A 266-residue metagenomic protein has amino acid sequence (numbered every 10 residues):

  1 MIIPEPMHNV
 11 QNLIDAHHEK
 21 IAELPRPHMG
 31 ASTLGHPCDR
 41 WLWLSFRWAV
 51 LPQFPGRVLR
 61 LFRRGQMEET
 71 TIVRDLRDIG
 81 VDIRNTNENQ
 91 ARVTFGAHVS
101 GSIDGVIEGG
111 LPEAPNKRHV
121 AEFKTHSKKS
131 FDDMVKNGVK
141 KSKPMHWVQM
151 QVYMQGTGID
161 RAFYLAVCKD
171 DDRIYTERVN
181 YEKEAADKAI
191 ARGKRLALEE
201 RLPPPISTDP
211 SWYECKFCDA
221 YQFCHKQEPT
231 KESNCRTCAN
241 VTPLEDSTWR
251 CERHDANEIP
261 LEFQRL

Functional and structural regions predicted by a protein language model:
M1-V120, S127-K129, M134-K140: Metal-dependent nuclease catalytic cores that hydrolyze phosphodiester bonds in DNA/RNA, characterized by
E5, D133, K140-M145, V152 (+2 more regions): Metal-dependent nuclease catalytic regions and adjoining charged, substrate-binding loops involved in nucleic-acid end
M67, T71, S100, M145-V152 (+1 more regions): Short, well-structured alpha-helical interface segments that form or flank functional binding sites
N85, V120-E122, R161-A166: A structural signal for short, well-ordered beta-strand segments and their strand-loop junctions that often border
V106, E122-K124, L165, E252: Residues in well-ordered beta-strands of folded domains
T125-S127, C168-K169, Y181, D255: A short beta-strand motif that forms part of the nucleic acid-binding face of small beta-barrel RNA-binding folds
H254-F263: Short Cys/His-rich micro-motifs in 6-15 aa windows
